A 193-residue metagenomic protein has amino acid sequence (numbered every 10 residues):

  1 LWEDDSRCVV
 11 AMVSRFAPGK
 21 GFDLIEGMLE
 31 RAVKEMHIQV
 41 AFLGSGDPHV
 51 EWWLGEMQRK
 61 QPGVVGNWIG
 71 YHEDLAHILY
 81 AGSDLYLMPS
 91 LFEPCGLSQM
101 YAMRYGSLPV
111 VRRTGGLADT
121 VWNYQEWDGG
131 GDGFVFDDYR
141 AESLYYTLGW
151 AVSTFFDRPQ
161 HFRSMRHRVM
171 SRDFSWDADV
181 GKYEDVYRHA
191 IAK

Functional and structural regions predicted by a protein language model:
D4-G19: Conserved donor-binding/catalytic core segment of Leloir-type glycosyltransferases
V10, I25-M28, V40, Y183: A structural motif in glycosyltransferase catalytic domains
R15, L43-S45, G70, R112 (+1 more regions): Cofactor-binding loop segments of dinucleotide-utilizing enzymes, especially the Rossmann-like FAD- and NAD(P)+-binding
A17-E30: A conserved mid-protein helix/loop that constitutes part of the nucleotide-sugar donor-binding site
M36-I78: Nucleotide-activated donor-binding/catalytic signature segment of Leloir-type glycosyltransferases, i.e., the conserved
I78-S171, D185: Catalytic binding pocket for nucleotide-activated donors in carbohydrate/polymer assembly enzymes
W176-K193: C-terminal alpha-helical cap of glycosyltransferases
